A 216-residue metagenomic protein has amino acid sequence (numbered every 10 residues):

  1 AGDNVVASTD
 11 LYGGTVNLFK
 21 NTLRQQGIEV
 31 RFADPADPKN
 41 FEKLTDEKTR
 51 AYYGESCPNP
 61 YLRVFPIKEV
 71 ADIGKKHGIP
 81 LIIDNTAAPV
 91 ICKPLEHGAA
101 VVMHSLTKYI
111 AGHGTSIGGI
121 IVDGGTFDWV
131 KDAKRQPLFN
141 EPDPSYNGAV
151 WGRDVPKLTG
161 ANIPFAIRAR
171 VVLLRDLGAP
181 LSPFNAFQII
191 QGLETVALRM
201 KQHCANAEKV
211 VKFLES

Functional and structural regions predicted by a protein language model:
A1-E215: Conserved PLP-enzyme active-site core in the AAT-like
